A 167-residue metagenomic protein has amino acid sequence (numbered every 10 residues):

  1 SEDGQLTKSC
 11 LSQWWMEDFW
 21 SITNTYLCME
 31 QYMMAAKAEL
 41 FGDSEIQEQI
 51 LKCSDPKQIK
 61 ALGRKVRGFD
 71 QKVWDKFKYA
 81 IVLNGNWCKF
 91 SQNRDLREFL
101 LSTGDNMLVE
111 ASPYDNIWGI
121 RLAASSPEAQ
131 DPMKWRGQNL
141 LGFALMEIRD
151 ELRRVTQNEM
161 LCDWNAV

Functional and structural regions predicted by a protein language model:
S1-V167: Charged, low-complexity intrinsically disordered segments
